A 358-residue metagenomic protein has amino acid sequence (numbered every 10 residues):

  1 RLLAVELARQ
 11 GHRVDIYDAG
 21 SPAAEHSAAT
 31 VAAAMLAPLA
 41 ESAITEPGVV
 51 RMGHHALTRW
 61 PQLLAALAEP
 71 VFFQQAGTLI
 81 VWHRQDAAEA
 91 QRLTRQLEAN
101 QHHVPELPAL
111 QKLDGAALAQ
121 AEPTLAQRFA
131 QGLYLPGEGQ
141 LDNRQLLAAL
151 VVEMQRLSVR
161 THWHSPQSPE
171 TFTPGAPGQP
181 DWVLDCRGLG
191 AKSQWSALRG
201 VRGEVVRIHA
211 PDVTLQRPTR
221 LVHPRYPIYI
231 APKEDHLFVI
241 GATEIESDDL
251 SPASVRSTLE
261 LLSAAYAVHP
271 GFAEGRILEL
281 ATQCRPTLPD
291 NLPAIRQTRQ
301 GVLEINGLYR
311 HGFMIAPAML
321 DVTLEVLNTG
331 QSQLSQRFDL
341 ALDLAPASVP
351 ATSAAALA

Functional and structural regions predicted by a protein language model:
L2-Q10, M35-L36, P70-Q74, R187-Q300: Active-site substrate-recognition segment that forms the wall of the catalytic cavity or substrate channel
A8-T30: Glycine-rich FAD pyrophosphate-binding loop
D18, D114-G115, T161-P166, E279-A281: Short loop/edge segments at beta-strand edges and connector loops that shape dinucleotide/nucleotide cofactor-binding
A33-A117, A121: Dinucleotide-binding Rossmann-like beta1-alpha1 core, especially the glycine-rich loop that anchors the ADP
I44-H54, R84-E89, L133-A149, P252-S257 (+1 more regions): Short beta-strand to alpha-helix junction loop
A126-W182, C186: Helical element adjacent to the flavin cofactor pocket in flavoenzyme catalytic cores
G275-A358: C-terminal catalytic lobe of FAD-dependent flavoproteins
